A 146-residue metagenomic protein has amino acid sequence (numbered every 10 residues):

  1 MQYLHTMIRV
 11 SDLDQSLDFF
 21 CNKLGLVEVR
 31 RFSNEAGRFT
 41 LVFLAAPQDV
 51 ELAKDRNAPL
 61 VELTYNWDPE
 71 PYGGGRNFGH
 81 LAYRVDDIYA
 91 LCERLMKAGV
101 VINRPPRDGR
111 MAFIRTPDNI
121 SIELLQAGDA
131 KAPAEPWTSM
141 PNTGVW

Functional and structural regions predicted by a protein language model:
L4-H5, R76-H80: Eukaryotic phosphotyrosine signaling hubs
M7-A58: Core segments of cupin and vicinal oxygen chelate
V29, F43, Y83, Y89-W146: Vicinal oxygen chelate
E35-A36, P71-G73: Short glycine/serine/proline-enriched coil/turn segments at secondary-structure junctions
P47-E51, D68-E70, I88: Short, charged/polar surface micro-motifs in flexible loops or helix N-caps
R56, Y72-R76: Short, low-complexity disordered segments enriched in Ser/Pro/Gly and basic
